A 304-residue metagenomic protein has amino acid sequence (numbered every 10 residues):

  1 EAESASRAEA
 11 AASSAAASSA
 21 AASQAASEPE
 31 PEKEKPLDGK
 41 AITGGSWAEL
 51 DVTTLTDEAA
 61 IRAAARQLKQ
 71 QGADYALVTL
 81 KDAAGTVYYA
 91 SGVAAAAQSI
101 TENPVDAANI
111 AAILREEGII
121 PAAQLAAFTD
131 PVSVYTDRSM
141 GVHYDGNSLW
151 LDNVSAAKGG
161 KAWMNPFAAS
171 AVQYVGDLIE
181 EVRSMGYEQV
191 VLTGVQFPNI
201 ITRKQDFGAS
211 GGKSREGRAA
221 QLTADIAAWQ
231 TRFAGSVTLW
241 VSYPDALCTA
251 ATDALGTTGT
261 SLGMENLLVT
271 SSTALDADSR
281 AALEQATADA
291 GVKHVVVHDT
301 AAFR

Functional and structural regions predicted by a protein language model:
E1-T43: N-terminal, intrinsically disordered, polar/charged segments of Gram-positive cell-envelope systems that serve as
A25-A64, L68, L239-V241, V295-F303: Boundary/entry segment of secreted carbohydrate-active catalytic domains
D38-E49, F128-E180: Active-site-adjacent "subsite" loops/lids of carbohydrate-active enzymes
S46-L55, S91-P104, G159-Q173, G211-E216: The substrate-binding groove and active-site-proximal loops of carbohydrate-active enzymes, especially glycoside
A59-V87, E181-T193, G259-L268: Catalytic domains of carbohydrate-active enzymes, especially glycoside hydrolases
A90-Q98, D130-V154, P198, T202-K213: Aromatic- and acidic-residue-enriched segments that line the glycan-binding/catalytic groove of carbohydrate-active
A122-D130, V190-G194, E216-A254, V292-A301: Aromatic-lined carbohydrate-recognition surfaces of secreted/lumenal glycan-active proteins
T257-R304: Substrate-binding cleft of secreted/luminal carbohydrate-active enzymes
